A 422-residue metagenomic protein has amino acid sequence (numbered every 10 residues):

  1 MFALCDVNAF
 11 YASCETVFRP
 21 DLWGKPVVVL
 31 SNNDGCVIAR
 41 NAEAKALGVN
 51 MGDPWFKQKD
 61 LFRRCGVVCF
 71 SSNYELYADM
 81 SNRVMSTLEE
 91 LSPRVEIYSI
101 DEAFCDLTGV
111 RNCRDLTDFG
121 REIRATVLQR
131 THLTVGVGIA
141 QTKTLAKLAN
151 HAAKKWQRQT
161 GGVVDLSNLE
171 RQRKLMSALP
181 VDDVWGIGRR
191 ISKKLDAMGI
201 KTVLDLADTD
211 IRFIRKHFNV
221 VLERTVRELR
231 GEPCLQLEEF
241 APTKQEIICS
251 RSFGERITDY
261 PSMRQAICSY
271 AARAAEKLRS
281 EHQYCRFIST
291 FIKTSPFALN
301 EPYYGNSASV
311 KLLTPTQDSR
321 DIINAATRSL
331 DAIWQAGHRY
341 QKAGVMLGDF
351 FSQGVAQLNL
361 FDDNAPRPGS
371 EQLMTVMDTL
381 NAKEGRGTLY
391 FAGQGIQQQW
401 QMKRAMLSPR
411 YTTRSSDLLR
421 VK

Functional and structural regions predicted by a protein language model:
M1-R227, Q236-L237, R367-K422: Gly/Gly-Pro- and Ser/Thr-rich, intrinsically disordered tail segments characteristic of DNA damage-repair and tolerance
F10, D34-C36, S295-A298, F350-G354: Short, charged/polar surface micro-motifs in flexible loops or helix N-caps
W23-K25, L133, Y284-I288, N306-A308 (+2 more regions): A generic structural signal for short beta-strands and their flanking turns/coil linkers
Y98-E102, A140-K143, Q283-F287, H338-K342: Short Gly/Ser/Thr- and Asp/Glu-enriched loop/turn motifs at secondary-structure junctions
A103-G109, S307-L313, Q357-D362: Short, hydrophobic beta-strand segments
K147-A149, N300-P302, A356-Q357: Short, well-ordered secondary-structure micro-motifs
D183, I191-R339: DNA-contacting surface of Y-family translesion DNA polymerases
D321, T327-K383: C-terminal hydrophobic structural anchor segments that stabilize assembly/packing rather than catalytic chemistry
